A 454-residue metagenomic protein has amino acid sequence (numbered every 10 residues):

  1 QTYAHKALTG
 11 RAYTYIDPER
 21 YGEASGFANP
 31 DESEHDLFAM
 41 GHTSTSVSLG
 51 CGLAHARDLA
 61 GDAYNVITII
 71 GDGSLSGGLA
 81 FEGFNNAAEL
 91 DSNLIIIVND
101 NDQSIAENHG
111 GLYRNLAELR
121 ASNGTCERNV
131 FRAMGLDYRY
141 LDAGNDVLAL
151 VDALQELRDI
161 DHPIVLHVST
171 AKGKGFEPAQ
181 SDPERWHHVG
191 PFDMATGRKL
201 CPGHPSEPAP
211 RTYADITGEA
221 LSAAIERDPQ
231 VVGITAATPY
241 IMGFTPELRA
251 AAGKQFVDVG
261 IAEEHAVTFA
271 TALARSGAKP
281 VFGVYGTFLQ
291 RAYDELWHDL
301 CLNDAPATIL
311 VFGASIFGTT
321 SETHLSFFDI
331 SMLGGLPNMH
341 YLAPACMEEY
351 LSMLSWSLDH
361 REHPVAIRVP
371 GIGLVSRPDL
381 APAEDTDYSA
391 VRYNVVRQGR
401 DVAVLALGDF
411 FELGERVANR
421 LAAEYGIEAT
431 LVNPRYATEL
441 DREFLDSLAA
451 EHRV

Functional and structural regions predicted by a protein language model:
Q1-L90, V231, T245-P246: Cofactor-binding active-site loop characterized by glycine-rich and histidine/acidic residues
L8, F176-Q290, E295-A305, E384-R392 (+3 more regions): Non-catalytic terminal/interface segments that mediate subunit docking, oligomerization, and allosteric communication
A12-A24, A88-A106, C301-A314, M332: A glycine-rich helix N-cap at a beta->alpha junction
P30, H55, L59-N65, G110-A153 (+4 more regions): Conserved thiamine diphosphate
A39, D62-G77, L94-I97, V232-I234 (+3 more regions): A short, small-residue-rich loop immediately preceding and capping a beta-strand
T43-I69, S74-V130, G135, L148-D161: Hydrophobic, small-residue-rich alpha-helical packing segments that form membrane-like cores
N101-T217: Long, well-ordered, tryptophan-enriched scaffold segments
D152-L154, H187, T212-E226, G243-A250 (+4 more regions): Glycine-/acidic-rich phosphate or pyrophosphate-binding loops and their flanking alpha/beta elements
